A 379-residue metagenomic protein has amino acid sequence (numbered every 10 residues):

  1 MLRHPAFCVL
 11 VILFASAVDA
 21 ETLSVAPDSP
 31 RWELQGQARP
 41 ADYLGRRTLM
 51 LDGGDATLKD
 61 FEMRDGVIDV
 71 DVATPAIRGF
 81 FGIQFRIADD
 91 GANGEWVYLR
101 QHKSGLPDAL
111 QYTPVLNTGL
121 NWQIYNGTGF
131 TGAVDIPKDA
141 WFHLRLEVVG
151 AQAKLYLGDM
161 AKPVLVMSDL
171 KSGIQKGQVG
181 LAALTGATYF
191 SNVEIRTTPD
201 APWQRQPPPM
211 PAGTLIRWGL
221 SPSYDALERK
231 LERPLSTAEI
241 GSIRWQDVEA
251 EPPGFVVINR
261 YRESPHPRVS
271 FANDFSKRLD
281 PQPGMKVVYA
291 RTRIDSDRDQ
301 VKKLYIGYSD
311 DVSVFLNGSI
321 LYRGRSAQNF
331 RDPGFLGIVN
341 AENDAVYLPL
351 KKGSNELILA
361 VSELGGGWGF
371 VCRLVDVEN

Functional and structural regions predicted by a protein language model:
T22, R64-V72, A76-H102, A182-V269 (+1 more regions): Accessory carbohydrate-binding/adhesion or oligomerization-edge regions at the termini of glycan-active proteins
L23-R46, E251-P253: Extracellular glycan-recognition surfaces and repeat-rich motifs
R39-D55, G66: Short carbohydrate-recognition loop motifs
L120-H143: Short, aromatic/His-centered strand-loop micro-motif at the edge of beta-sheets
I136-V166, D311-L321: Carbohydrate-binding surfaces in secreted/extracellular proteins
L165-S191, F330-E342: Flexible glycan-contacting loops in extracellular carbohydrate-active proteins
S296, V301-F315, L357: Aromatic-lined ligand-binding clefts that engage carbohydrates, nucleic acids, or primary amines
S313-I358, S362-C372: Beta-strand-rich ligand-recognition modules
